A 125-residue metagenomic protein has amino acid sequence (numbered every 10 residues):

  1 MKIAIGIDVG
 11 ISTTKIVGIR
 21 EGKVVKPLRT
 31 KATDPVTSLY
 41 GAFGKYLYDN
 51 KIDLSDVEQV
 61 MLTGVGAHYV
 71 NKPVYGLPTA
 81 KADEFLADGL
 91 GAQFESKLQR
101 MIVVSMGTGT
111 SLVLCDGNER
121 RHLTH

Functional and structural regions predicted by a protein language model:
K2-D8, Q59-M61, M101-S105, H122: Short glycine-aspartate micro-motif
I3-G41, K45, R120: Short glycine-rich, Thr/Ser-proximal phosphate-binding strand/loop in the N-terminal lobe of ATP-dependent enzymes
I7, I11, V65-A67, T108-T110: Gly/Ser/Thr-rich helix-start
R29-A32, F43, Y48-E84: Short beta-strand-loop/turn "lid" adjacent to the catalytic site in phosphate-handling enzymes
V70-S105, G109-E119: Conserved phosphate-binding catalytic cores of ATP/NTP-utilizing and phosphoryl-transfer enzymes
E119-H125: A short alpha->loop->secondary-structure connector
